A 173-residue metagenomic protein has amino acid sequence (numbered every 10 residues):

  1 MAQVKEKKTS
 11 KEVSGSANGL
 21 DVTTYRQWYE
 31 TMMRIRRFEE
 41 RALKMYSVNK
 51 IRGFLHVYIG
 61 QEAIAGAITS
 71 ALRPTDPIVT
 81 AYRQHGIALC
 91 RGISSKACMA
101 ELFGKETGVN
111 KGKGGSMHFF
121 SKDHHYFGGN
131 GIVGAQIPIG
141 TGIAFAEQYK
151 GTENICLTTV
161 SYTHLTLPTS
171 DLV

Functional and structural regions predicted by a protein language model:
M1-I64: Conserved acidic/glycine
E40-K44, V48-S161, L165, S170: Cofactor-binding active-site loop characterized by glycine-rich and histidine/acidic residues
